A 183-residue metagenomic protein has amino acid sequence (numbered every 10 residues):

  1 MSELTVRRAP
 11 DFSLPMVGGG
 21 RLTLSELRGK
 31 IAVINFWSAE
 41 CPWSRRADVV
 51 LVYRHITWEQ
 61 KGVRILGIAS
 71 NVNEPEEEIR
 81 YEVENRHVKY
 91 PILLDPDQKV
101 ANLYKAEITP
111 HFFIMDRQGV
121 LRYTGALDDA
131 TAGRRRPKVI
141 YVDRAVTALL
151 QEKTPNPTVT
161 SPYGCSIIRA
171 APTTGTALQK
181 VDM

Functional and structural regions predicted by a protein language model:
M1-A32, D128-M183: Non-globular targeting/processing and membrane-anchoring segments
V33-I34, I65: Hydrophobic beta-strand anchors of alpha/beta hydrolase catalytic cores
N35-C41: Aromatic-flanked redox-active Cys/Sec active sites in thiol-based oxidoreductases, especially the WC-centered
C41-S44, C165: Short cysteine clusters
R45-R86, P96-L103: Structural microenvironment flanking redox-active thiols in thiol-disulfide oxidoreductases
E82-D116, L121-T124: Short, internal strand/loop/helix patches that form the active-site neighborhood or redox-interaction surface
